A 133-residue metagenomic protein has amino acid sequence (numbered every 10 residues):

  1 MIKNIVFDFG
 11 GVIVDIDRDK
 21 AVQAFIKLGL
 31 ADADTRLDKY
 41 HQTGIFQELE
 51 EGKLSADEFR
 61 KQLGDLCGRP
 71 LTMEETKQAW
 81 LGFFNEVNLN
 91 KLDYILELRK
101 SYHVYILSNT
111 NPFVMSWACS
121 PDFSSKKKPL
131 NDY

Functional and structural regions predicted by a protein language model:
I2-L89, K100, N111-W117: N-terminal helical cap/lid subdomain that shapes the substrate entry/recognition surface in HAD-like hydrolases
N90-Y133: Substrate-recognition/cap helix-loop segment adjacent to the acidic, metal-dependent catalytic center of Asp-based
